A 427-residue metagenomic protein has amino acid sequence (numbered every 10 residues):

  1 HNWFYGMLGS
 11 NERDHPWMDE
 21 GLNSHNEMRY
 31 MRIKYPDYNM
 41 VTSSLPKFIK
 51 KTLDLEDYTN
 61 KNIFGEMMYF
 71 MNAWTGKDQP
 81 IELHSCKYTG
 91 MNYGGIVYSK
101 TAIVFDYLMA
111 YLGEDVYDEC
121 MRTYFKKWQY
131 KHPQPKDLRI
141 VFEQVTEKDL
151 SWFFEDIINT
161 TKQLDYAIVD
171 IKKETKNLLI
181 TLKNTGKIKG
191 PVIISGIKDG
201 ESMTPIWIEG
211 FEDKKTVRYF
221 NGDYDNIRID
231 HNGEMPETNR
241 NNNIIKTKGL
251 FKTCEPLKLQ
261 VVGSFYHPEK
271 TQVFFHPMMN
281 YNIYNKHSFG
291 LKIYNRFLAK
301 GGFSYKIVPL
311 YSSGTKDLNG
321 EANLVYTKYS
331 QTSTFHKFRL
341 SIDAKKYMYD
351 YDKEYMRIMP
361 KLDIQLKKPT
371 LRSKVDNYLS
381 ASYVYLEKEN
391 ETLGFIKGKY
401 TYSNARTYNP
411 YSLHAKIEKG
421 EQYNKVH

Functional and structural regions predicted by a protein language model:
N2-K189, D199-T204: Hydrophobic alpha-helical and helix-loop surface patches within well-folded domains that function as non-catalytic
D170-N177, Y219-M278: Extracellular/periplasmic ectodomains of large secreted or surface enzymes and adhesion receptors
K183-K187, L298, G420: Short solvent-exposed strand-capping/beta-turn motif centered on an Asx-Ser/Thr pair
T185-K189, N221-D223, Y284: Short proline/glycine-enriched turn/loop motifs at strand-loop junctions of beta-rich domains
I193-S195: Beta-strand signatures of extracellular beta-sandwich domains
P205, D213-N221, N323, K361: Exposed aromatic-hydrophobic patches
K270-Q272, M278-H287, K292, T334-H427: Transmembrane beta-strand segments of outer-membrane beta-barrel domains in Gram-negative and organellar OMPs
G302-N323, S330-R339: Transmembrane beta-barrel domains of Gram-negative outer membranes and organellar outer membranes
